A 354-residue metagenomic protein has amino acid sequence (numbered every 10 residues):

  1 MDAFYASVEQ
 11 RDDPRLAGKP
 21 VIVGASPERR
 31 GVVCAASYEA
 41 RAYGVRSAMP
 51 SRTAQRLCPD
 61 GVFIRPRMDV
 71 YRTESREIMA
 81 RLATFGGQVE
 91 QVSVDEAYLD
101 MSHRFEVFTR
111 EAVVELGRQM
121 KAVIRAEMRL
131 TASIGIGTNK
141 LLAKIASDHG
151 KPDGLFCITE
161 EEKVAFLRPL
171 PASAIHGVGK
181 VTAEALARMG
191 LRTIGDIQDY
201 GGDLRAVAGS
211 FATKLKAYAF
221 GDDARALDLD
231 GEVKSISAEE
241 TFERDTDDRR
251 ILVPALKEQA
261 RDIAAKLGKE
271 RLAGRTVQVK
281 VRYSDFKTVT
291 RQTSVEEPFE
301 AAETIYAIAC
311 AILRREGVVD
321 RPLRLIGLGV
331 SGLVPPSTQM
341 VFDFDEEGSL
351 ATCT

Functional and structural regions predicted by a protein language model:
M1-K214, V330, V334-T354: Gly/Gly-Pro- and Ser/Thr-rich, intrinsically disordered tail segments characteristic of DNA damage-repair and tolerance
A174, T182-L325, G332-C353: DNA-contacting surface of Y-family translesion DNA polymerases
